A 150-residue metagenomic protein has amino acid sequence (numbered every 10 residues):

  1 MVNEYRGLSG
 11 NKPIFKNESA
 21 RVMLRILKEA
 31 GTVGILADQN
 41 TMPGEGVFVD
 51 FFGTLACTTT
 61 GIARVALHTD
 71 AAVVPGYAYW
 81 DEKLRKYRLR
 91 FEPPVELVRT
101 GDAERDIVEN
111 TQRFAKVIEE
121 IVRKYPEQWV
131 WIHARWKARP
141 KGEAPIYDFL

Functional and structural regions predicted by a protein language model:
M1-N17: Membrane-interfacial amphipathic helices and adjacent loop/beta segments that form the lipid-substrate binding surface
N17-L150: Non-catalytic C-terminal accessory region of glycerolipid acyltransferases and related lyso-lipid remodeling enzymes
